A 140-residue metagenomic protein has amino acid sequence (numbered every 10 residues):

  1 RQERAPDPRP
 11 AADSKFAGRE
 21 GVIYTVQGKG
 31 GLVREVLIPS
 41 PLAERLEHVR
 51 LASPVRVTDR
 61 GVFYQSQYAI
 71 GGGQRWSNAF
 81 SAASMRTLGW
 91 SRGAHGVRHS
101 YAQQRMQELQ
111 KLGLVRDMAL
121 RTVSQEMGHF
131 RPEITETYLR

Functional and structural regions predicted by a protein language model:
R1-A11, L51-A52, S100, Q104-L112: Short regulatory "switch" loops immediately downstream of catalytic or recognition motifs within protein catalytic
R1-R45: Conserved tyrosine-mediated DNA breakage-rejoining catalytic core shared by Y-recombinases
G21-Y24, Q65, A82, R121: Exposed boundary/loop context
P39-R92, G96-Q103: Active-site/catalytic core of tyrosine-dependent DNA strand-transfer enzymes
R45-H48, T122, T137: Short, solvent-exposed alpha-helical surface patches in well-structured domains
H99-E133: C-terminal catalytic core of tyrosine-transesterase DNA break-rejoin enzymes
E133-R140: Major-groove recognition helix of helix-turn-helix-like DNA-binding domains
